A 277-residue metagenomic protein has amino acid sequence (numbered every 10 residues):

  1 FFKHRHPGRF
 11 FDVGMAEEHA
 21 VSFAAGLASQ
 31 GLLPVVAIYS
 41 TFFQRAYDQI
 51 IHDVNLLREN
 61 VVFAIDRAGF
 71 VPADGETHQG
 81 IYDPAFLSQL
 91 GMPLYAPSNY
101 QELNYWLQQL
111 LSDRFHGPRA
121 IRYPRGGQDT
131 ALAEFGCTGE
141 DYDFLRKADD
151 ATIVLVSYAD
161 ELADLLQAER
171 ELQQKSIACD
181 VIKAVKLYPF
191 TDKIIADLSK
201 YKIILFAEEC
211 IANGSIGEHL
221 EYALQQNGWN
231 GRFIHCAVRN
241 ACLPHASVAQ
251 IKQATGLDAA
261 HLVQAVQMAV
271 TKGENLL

Functional and structural regions predicted by a protein language model:
F1-G117, G127, E274-L277: Thiamine diphosphate
H4, R58, A64-G80, P84-F86 (+1 more regions): Thiamine diphosphate
